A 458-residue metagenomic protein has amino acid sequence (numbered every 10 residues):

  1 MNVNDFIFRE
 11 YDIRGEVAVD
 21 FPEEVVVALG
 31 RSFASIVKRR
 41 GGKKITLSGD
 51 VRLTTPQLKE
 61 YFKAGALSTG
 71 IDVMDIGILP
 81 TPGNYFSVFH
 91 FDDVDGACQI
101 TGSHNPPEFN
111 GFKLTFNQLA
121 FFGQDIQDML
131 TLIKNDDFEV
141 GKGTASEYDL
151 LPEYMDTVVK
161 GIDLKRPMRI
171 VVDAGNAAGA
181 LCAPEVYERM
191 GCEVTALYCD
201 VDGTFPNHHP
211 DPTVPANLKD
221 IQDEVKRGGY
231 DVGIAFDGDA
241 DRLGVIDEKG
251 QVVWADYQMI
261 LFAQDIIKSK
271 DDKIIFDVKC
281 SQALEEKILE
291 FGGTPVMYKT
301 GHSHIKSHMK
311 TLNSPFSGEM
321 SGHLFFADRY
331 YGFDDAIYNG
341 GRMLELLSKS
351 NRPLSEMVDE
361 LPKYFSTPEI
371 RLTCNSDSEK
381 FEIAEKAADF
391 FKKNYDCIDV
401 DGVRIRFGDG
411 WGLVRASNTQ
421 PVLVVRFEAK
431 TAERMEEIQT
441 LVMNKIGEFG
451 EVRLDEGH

Functional and structural regions predicted by a protein language model:
M1-G70, E147-M168: An N-terminal, well-structured beta->alpha segment
R39, K43-F109, D156, V186-I246: N-terminal small/polar loop signature for handling phosphorylated ligands or for N-terminal nucleophile
G42-D50, R169-V171, D272-V278, P315: Short glycine-rich phosphate-binding loop at a beta-alpha junction
V94-S103, P107, V225-D247, V252 (+2 more regions): Glycine-rich phosphate-binding loop
P107-E108, L114-G123, T131, V140 (+2 more regions): Replace "Mg2+/Mn2+-dependent" with "divalent metal-dependent
E108-G228: Gly/Ser/Thr-enriched, mixed-charge loops and adjacent short helices that form phosphate/oxyanion-binding elements
K270-R426, T431-H458: Phosphate-binding and adjacent anionic-ligand microenvironments
